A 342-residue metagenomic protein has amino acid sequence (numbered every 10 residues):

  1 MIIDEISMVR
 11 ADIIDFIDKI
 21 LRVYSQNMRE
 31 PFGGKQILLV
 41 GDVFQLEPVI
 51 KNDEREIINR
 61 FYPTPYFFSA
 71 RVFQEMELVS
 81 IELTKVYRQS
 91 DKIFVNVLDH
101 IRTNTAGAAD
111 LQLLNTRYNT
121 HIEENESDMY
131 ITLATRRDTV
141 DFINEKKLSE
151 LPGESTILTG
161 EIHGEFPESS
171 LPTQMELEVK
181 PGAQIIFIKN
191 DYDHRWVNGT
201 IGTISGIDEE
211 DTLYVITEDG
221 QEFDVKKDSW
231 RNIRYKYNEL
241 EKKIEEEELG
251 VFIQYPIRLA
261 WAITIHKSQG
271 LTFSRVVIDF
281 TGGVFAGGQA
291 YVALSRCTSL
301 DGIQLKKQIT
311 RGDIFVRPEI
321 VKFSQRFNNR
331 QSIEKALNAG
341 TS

Functional and structural regions predicted by a protein language model:
M1-S342: Conserved ATP-binding/catalytic motifs of P-loop helicase motor domains
